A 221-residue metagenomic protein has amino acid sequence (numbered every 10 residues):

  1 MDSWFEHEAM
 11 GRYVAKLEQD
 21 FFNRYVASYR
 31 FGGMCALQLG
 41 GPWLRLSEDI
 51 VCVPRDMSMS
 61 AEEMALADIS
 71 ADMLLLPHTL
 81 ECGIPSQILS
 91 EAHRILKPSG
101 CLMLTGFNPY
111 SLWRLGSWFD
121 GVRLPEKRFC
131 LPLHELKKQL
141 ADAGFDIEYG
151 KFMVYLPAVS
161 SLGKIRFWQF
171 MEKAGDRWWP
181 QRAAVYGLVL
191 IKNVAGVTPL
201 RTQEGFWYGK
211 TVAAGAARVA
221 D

Functional and structural regions predicted by a protein language model:
M1-S28: Class I SAM-dependent methyltransferase Rossmann-like catalytic core, especially the SAM/SAH-binding loop
E62-L74: A short acidic, Gly/Pro-enriched loop at the edge of an enzyme's catalytic core that lines a small-molecule cofactor
D72-S86: A short SAM/SAH-binding and catalytic strip from SAM-dependent methyltransferases
S86-C101: A short glycine-rich, Lys/Arg-flanked "PGG" loop and its adjoining helix->strand segment in the class I
C101-R128: Conserved class I S-adenosyl-L-methionine
K127-G150: Short alpha-helix
I147-K173, Q181-R182: Conserved catalytic loop of SAM-dependent methyltransferase domains
F170-D221: C-terminal lobe and adjacent flexible extensions of AdoMet/dcAdoMet transferase-like proteins
